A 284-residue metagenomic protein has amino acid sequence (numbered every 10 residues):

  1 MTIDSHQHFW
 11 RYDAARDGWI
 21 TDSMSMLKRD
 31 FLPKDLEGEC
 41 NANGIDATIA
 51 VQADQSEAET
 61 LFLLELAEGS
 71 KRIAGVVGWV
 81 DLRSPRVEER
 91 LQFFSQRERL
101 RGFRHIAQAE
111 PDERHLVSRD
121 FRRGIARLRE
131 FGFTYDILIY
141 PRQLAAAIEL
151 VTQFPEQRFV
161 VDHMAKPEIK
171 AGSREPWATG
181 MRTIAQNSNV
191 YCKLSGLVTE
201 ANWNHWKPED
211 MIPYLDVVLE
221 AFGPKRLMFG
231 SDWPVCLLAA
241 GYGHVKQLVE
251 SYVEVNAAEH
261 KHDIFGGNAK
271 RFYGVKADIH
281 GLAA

Functional and structural regions predicted by a protein language model:
M1-I3, M26-A47, V217, A221-M228 (+1 more regions): Mid-to-C-terminal alpha-helical segments outside catalytic/metal-binding sites
M1-W19: Replace "His-x-His-based motif
H6, T48, L63, V76 (+8 more regions): Conserved, mostly hydrophobic/aromatic
H8, D54, A165, L197-V198 (+1 more regions): Catalytic metal-binding/acid-base residues of hydrolase active sites
T21-R29, K34-Q55, I73-D81, R101-H105 (+1 more regions): Divalent metal-dependent hydrolysis catalytic cores, especially in the metallo-beta-lactamase
S56-R142, E149-V151, K193-L197, N204-H205: Active-site gating/metal-coordination segments in enzymes
A58-A74, P155-V161, M211-E220, Y242-Y252: Short, electropositive alpha-helical surface patch
H115-M228, I279-A284: Catalytic pocket-lining loop regions of alpha/beta-barrel enzymes, especially the amidohydrolase/enolase/GH5 lineages
